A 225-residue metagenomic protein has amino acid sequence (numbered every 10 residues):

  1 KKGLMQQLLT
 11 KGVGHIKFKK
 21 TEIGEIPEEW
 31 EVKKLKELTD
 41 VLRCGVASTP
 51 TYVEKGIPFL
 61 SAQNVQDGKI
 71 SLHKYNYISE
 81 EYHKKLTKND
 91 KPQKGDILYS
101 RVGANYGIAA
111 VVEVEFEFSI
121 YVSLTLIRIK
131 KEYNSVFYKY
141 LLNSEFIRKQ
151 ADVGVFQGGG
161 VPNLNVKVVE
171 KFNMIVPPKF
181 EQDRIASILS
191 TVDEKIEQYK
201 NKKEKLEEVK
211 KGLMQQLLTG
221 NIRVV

Functional and structural regions predicted by a protein language model:
K1-I23, K171-V225: Amphipathic alpha-helical coiled-coil/heptad-repeat segments
K17-K20, S48-K55, K74, V153-V155: Short coil/turn segments at secondary-structure boundaries
K20-C44, K171, K179: Non-catalytic DNA-recognition/assembly elements of restriction-modification systems
E31-I70, Y82-K88: Low-complexity, Lys/Gly-biased intrinsically disordered segments
T49, V114-E115, G160-L164: Short proline/glycine-enriched turn/loop segments at secondary-structure junctions
S61-A62, E80-E145: A short beta-sheet element
A62-Q63, V102-N105, I120-T125, K139-F180: Glycine-anchored helix-breaking recognition loops at helix->coil/strand junctions
